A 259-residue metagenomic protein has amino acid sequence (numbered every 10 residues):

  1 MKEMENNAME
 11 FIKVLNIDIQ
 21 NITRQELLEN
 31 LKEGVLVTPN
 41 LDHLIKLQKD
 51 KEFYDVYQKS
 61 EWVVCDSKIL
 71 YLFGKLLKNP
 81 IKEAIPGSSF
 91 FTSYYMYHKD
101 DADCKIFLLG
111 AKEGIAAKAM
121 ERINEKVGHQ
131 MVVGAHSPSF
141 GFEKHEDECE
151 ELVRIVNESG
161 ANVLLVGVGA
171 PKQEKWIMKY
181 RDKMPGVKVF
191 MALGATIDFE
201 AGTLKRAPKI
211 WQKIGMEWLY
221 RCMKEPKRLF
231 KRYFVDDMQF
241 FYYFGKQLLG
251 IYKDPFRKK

Functional and structural regions predicted by a protein language model:
M1-T92: N-terminal nucleotide/polyanion-binding subdomain common to many enzyme families
E33, A102-C104, P185-V189: A short helix->loop->beta-strand "cap" motif at the edges of active sites that frequently abuts
I69-L76, R206-K259: A transmembrane-helix-recognition feature enriched in membrane-embedded lipid enzymes and envelope glyco-/phospholipid
L70-L72, K172, T196-A201: Short gly/pro/ser/thr-enriched loop/turn and capping motifs at secondary-structure boundaries
L77-S159: Conserved beta-alpha
M120, E174-K183: Short Gly/Thr/Asp-enriched flexible loops that form oxyanion-binding sites at enzyme active sites
P138-E143, G186-K224: Short, flexible loop segments at boundaries between secondary-structure elements
V156-L165, G169-A170: Proline-aspartate-enriched helix->loop->beta-strand connector
